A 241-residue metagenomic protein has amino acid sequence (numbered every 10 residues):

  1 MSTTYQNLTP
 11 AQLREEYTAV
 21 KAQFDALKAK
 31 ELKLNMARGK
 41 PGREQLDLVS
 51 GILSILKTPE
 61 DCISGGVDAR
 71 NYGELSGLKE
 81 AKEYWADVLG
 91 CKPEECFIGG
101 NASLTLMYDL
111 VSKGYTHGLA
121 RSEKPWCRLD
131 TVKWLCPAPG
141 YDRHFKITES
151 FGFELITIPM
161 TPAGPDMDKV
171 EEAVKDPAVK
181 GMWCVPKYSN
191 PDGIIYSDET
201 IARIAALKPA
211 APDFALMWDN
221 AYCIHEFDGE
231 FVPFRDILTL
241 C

Functional and structural regions predicted by a protein language model:
S2-S76, E80, A86-D87: N-terminal "arm"/small-domain region of PLP-dependent enzymes with the aminotransferase-like
D61, V67-P212, C223-C241: Conserved core of the PLP fold type I
L216-M217: Residue-level marker for buried hydrophobic side chains located in beta-strands that build the well-ordered beta-sheet
N220: Walker B catalytic acidic pair
